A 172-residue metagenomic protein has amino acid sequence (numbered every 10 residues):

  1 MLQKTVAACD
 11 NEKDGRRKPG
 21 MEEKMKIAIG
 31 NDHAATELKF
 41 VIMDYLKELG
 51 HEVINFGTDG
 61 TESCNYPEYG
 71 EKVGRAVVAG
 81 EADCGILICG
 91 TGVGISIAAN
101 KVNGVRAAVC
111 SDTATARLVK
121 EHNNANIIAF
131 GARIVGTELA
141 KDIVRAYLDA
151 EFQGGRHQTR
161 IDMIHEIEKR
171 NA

Functional and structural regions predicted by a protein language model:
K26, E37, I54-F56: Helix-termini ("caps") and immediately adjacent flexible loops/tails, especially at membrane-solvent interfaces
K26-G30, A34-A35, T113-A172: C-terminal binding/interaction regions
A28-L49: Glycine-rich phosphate/diphosphate-binding loop of Rossmann-like nucleotide-binding domains
E52-S63: A short beta-strand-loop structural module common to alpha/beta enzyme folds
Y69-V109: Helix-adjacent hinge/juxtasegments
